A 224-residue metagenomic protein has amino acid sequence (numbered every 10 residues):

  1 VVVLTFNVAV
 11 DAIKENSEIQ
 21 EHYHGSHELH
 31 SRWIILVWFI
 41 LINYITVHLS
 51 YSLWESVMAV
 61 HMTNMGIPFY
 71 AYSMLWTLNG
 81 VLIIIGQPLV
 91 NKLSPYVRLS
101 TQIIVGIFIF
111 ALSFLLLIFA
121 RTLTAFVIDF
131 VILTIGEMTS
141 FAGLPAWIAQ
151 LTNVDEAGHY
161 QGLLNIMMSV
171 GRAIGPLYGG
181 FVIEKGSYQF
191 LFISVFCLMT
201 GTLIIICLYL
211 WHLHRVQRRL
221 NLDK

Functional and structural regions predicted by a protein language model:
V1, F181-M199: A membrane-interface helix-boundary motif in multi-pass transporters
V1-S17, I205-L210: C-terminal membrane-cytosol helix-exit motif in multi-pass small-molecule transporters
V8-Y44, D223-K224: Juxtamembrane intracellular "pre-TM" segments in multi-pass secondary transporters
L36-L75: Helix-loop boundary and gating motifs at the non-cytosolic
F69-Y70, T152-L164: Loop-to-transmembrane helix entry/capping segments in MFS-fold secondary transporters and related SLC/MFSD carriers
I85-L99, I183: Helix-to-loop junctions at the C-terminal end of transmembrane segments in multipass secondary transporters
T101-L116, F196: Structural signature of the two symmetry-related core transmembrane helices
T139-N153: Intracellular juxtamembrane helix-capping segments at the cytosolic ends of symmetry-related transmembrane helices
